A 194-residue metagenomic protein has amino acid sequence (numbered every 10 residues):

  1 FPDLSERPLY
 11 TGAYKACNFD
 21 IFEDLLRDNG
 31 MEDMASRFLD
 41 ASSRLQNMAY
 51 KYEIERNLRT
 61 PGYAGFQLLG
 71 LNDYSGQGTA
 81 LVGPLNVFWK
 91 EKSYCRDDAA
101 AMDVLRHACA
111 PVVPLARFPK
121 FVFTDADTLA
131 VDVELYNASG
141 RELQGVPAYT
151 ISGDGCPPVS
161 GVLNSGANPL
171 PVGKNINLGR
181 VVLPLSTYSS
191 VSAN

Functional and structural regions predicted by a protein language model:
F1-L163, A167-L170: Substrate-binding clefts and catalytic carboxylate motifs of secreted carbohydrate-active enzymes
D125, V172, T187-S190: Surface-exposed loops/turns
A138, V182-S190: Short, surface-exposed loop/turn segments at beta-strand-coil junctions that are enriched for proline with nearby
G145, S189-A193: Exposed beta-strand face motif in extracellular beta-rich ectodomains
L170-V181: Aromatic sugar-binding surface patches on proteins that engage polysaccharides or sugar-phosphate polymers
